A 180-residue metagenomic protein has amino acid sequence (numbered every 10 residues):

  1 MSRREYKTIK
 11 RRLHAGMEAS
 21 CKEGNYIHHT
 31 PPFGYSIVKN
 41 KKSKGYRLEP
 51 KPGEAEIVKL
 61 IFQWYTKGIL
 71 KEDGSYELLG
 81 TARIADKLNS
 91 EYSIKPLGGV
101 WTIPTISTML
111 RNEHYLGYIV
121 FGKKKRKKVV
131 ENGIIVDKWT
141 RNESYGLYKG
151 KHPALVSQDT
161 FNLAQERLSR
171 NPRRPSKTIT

Functional and structural regions predicted by a protein language model:
M1-T180: Conserved catalytic breakage-reunion loop centered on the nucleophilic residue
